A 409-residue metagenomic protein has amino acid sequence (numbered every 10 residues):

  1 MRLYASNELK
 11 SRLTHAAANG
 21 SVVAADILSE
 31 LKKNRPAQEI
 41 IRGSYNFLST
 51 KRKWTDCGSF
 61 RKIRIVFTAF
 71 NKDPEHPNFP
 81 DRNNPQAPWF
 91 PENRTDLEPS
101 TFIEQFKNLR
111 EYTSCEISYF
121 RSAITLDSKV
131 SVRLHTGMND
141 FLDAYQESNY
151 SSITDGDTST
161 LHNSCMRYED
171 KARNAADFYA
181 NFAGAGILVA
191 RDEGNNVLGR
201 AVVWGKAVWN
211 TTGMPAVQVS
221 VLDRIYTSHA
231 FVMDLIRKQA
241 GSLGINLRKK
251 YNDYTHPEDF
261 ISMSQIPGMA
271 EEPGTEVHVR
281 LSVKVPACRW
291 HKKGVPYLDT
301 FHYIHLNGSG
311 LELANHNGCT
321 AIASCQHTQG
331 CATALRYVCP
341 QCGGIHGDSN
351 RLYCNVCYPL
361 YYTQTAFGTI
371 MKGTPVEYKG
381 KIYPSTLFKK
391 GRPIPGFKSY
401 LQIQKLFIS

Functional and structural regions predicted by a protein language model:
M1-T333, G343: Non-catalytic substrate-recognition and accessory regions of acyl/acetyltransferase enzymes
D127, T136-G137, C354, M371 (+2 more regions): Helix N-cap / beta->alpha transition motif
H316-A323, Y337-G344, P359-G373: Disulfide-bonded cysteine-rich modules in secreted/extracellular proteins, activating on the conserved Cys frameworks
Q326-T333, N350-P359, P384: Cysteine-rich micro-motifs
H346-D348: Extracellular, cysteine-rich, disulfide-stabilized repeat modules with beta-strand cores
L360, T369-P375, K379-G380, P384-F388 (+1 more regions): Extracellular/cell-surface secretome signature
K390-R392, G396: Positively charged N-terminal leader segments that act as targeting/secretion signals
F407-I408: Long, low-complexity, intrinsically disordered segments
